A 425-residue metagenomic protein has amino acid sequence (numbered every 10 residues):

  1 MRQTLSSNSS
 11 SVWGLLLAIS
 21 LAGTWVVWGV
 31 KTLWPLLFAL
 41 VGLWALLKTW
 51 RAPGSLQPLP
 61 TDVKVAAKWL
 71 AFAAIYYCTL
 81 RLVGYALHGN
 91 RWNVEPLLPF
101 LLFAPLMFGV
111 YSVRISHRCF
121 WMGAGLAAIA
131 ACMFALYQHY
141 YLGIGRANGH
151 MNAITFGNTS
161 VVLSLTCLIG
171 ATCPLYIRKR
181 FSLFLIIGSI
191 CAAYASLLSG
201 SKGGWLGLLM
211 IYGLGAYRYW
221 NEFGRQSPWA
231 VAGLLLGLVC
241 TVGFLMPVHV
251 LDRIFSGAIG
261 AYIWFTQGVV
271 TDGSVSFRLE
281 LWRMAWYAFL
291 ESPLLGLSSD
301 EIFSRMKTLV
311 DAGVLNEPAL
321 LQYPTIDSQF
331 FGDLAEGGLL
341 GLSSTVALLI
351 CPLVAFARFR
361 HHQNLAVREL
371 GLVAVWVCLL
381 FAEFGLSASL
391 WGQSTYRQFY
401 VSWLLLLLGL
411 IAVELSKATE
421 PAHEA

Functional and structural regions predicted by a protein language model:
M1-T79, Y111-R118, M122, A171-L183 (+2 more regions): Transmembrane signal-anchor hairpin modules in multi-pass inner-membrane enzymes, especially those that act on
L5, I19-V41, S55-A66, I75-L101 (+5 more regions): Interfacial transmembrane-helix termini
S20-L21, L106-G143, M151-N221, L245 (+3 more regions): Alpha-helical transmembrane segments of multi-pass inner-membrane proteins
A66-I75, M122-A131, I187-C191, R225-P247: Hydrophobic alpha-helical membrane-interfacial segments at the cytosolic entry of transmembrane helices
L198, N221-Q267, W286-E291: A membrane-periplasm/extracellular boundary helix in multi-pass inner-membrane enzymes that assemble envelope glycans
V269-R283, E291, L295-G337: Long extracytoplasmic/lumenal interhelical loops at the membrane interface of multi-pass membrane proteins
E336-L379: Hydrophobic transmembrane alpha-helices and their immediate junctions
L348, A374-A425: Transmembrane alpha-helices of multi-pass inner-membrane enzymes
